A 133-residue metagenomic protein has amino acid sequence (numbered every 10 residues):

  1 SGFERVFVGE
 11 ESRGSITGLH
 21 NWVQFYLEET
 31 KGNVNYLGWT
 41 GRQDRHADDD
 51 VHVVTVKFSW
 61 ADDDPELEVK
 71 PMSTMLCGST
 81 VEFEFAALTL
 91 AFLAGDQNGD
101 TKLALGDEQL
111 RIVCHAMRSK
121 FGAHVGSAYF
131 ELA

Functional and structural regions predicted by a protein language model:
S1-A104: N-terminal "domain-start" segment
E82-A133: Compact beta-sheet-dominated globular domain cores
